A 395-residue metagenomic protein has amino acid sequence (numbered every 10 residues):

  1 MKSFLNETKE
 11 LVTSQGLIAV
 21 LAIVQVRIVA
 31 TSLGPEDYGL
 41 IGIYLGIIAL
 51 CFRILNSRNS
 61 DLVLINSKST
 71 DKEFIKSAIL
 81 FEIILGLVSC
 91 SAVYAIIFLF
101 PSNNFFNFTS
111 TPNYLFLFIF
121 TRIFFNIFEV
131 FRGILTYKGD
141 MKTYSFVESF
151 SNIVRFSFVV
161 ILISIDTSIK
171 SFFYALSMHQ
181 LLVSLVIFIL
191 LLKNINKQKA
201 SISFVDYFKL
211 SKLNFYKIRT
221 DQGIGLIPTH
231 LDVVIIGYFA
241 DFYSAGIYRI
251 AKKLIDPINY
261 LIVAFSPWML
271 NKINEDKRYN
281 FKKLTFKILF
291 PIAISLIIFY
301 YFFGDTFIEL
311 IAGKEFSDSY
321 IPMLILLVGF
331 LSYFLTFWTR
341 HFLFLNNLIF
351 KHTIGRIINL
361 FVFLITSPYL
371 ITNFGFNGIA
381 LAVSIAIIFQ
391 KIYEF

Functional and structural regions predicted by a protein language model:
S3-S57, C90, Y94, F156 (+4 more regions): Signature of the first transmembrane helix
N6-I18, Y44, A49, R53-F100 (+2 more regions): Membrane-water interface segments that mark the loop-to-transmembrane alpha-helix transition
E7-A22, E148-S151, R155, F172-L192 (+3 more regions): Transmembrane helical elements of multi-pass membrane transporters/channels
E7-I18, K72-K76, L115-F120, L135-V160 (+5 more regions): Alpha-helical transmembrane segments of multi-pass membrane transporters/permeases
Y38-G42, G46, L115, F242-K253 (+1 more regions): Small-residue hotspots at the loop-to-helix junctions and early N-terminal turns of transmembrane alpha-helices
I43, P112, F116-I119, S145-I195 (+3 more regions): Hydrophobic alpha-helical transmembrane segments
R53-D71, T136-Y137, I255-R278, F342-L345: Helix-loop junctions and terminal segments of transmembrane helices in multi-pass membrane transport/translocation
F100-F118, F302-F334: Interfacial segments at transmembrane-helix termini and the short loops linking adjacent helices
